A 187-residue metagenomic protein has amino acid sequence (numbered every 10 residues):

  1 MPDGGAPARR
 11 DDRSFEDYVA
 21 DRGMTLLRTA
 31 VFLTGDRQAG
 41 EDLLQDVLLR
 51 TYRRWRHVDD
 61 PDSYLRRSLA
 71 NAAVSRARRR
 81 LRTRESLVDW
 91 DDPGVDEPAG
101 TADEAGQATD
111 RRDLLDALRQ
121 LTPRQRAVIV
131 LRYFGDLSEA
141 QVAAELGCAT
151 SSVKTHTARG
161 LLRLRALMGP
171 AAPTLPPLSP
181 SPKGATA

Functional and structural regions predicted by a protein language model:
M1-R28, Q38, R56: A short, charge-rich alpha-helical start-of-domain segment used by transcription regulators
P2-R9, S14, L161-A187: C-terminal edge and immediately downstream basic/flexible tail or linker adjoining helix-turn-helix-like DNA-binding
R10-R13, D17, R79, T83 (+1 more regions): Acidic, proline/glycine-rich intrinsically disordered inter-domain spacer in sigma factors
L26, A30, G40-T51, S68 (+3 more regions): Short, small-hydrophobic-rich alpha-helical interface motif
L44-L48, D59-R79, L161: Σ70-family region 2.3-2.4 aromatic/basic alpha-helix that recognizes the −10 promoter and nucleates DNA melting
R53, D60, A70-D89, G106-Q107: Arg/Lys-rich amphipathic alpha helix in sigma70-family domain 2
A70, V74, L146-A171, A187: DNA-recognition helix of helix-turn-helix
V128-R132: A short pre-motif secondary-structure segment
